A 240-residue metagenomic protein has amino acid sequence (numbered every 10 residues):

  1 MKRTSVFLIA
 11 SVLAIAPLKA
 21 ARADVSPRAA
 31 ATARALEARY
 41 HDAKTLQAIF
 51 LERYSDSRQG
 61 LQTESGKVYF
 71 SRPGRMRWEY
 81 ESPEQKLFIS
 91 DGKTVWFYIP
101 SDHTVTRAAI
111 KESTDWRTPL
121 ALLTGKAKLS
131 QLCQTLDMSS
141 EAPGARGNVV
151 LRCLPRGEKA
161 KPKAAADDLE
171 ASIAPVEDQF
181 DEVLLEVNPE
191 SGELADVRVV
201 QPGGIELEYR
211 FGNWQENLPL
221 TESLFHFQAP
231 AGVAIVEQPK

Functional and structural regions predicted by a protein language model:
M1-L8: Bacterial N-terminal signal peptides that target proteins for export
L8-A16: Bacterial N-terminal signal peptides
K19-Q62, A229-K240: N-terminal leader/targeting segments and the immediate start of mature chains
T63-S65, P83-E84, D91-G92, D178-E182 (+1 more regions): Short, surface-exposed coil-to-beta transition loops
K67-P119, L207-E208, N213: An acidic-aromatic
Y98, V105-S140, G147-C153: Extracytoplasmic segments of membrane-associated envelope/inner-membrane machinery
L129-G232, V236-P239: Gly/Pro-enriched, hydrophobic low-complexity segments that function as extracytoplasmic propeptides/linkers
